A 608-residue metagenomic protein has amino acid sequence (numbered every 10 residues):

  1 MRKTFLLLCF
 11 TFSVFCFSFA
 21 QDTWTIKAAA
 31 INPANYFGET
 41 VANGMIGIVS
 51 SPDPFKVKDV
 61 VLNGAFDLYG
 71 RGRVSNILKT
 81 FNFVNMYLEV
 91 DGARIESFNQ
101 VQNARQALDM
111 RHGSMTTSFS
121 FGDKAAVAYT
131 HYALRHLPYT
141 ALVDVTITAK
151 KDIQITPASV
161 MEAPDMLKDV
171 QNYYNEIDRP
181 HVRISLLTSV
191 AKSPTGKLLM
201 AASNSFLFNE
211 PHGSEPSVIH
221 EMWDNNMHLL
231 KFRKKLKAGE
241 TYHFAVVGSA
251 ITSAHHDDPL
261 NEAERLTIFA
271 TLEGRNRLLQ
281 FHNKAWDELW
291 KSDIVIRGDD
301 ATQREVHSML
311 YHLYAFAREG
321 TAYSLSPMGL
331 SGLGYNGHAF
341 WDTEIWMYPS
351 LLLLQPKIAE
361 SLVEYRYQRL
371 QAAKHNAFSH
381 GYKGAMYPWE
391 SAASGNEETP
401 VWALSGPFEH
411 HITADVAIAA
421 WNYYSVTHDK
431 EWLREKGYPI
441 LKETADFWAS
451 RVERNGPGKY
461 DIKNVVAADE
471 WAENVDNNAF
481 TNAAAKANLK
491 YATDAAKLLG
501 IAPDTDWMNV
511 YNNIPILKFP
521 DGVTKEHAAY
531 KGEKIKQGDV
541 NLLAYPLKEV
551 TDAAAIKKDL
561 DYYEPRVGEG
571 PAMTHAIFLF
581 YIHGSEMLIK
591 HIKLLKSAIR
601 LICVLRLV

Functional and structural regions predicted by a protein language model:
M1-Q21: Bacterial Sec-dependent N-terminal signal peptides
A20-V41, M45-Y335: Acidic/polar, glycine-enriched structural segments that form the non-catalytic walls/loops of the carbohydrate-binding
I155, A254-N261, D293-R297, L353 (+3 more regions): Inter-helical turn/loop segments and adjacent helix faces that build the functional surface of alpha-helical bundle
A301-V306, S331-D342, S405-D415, L433 (+7 more regions): Secondary-structure capping and boundary motifs in well-ordered enzyme cores
S308-A315, Y365-A372, P439-R451, A487 (+2 more regions): Alpha-helical scaffold segments in carbohydrate-active enzymes
A317-S331, K357-I418, Y424, K430-E435 (+6 more regions): Helix-terminus loop motifs that line ligand-binding clefts
A339-R369, I418, E435, K490 (+1 more regions): Active-site core of glycosidic bond-cleaving carbohydrate-active enzymes
E397, E443, F447-I501: Acidic/histidine-rich catalytic neighborhood
